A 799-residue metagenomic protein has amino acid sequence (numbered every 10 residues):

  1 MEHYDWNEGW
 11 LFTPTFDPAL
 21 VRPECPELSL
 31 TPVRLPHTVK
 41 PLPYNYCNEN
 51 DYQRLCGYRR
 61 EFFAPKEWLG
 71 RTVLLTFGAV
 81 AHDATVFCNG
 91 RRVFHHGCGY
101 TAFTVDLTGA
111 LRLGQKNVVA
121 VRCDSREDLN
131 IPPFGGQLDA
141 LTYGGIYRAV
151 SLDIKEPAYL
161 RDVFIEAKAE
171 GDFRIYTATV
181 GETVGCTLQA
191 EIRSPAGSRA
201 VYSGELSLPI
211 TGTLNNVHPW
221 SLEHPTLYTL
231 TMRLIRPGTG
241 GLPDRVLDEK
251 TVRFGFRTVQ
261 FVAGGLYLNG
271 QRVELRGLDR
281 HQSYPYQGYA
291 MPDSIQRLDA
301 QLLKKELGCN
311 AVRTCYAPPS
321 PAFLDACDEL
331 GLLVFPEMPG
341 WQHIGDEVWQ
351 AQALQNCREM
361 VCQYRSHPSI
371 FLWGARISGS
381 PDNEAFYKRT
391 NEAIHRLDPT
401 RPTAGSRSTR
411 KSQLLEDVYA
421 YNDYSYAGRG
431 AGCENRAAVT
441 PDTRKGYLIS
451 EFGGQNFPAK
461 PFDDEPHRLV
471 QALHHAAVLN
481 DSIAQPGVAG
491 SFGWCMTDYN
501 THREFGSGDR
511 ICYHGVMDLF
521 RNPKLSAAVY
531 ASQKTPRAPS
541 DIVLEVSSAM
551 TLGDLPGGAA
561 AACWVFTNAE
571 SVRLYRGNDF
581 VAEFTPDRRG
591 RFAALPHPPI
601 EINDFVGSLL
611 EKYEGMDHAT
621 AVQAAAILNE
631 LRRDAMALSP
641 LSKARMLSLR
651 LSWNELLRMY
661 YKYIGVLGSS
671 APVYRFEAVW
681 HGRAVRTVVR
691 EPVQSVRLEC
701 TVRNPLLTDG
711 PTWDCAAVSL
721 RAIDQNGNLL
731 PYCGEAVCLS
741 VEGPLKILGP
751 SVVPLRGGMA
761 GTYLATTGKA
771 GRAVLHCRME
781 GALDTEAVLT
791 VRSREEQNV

Functional and structural regions predicted by a protein language model:
M1-P43, R122, A472-L479, R521 (+3 more regions): Accessory carbohydrate-binding/adhesion or oligomerization-edge regions at the termini of glycan-active proteins
H3-F16, T38, E49, Q53-L160 (+5 more regions): Accessory beta-strand-rich segments of carbohydrate-active enzymes
H37-A64, W68-F77, A81-C88, F94-G97 (+6 more regions): Active-site-adjacent substrate/metal-binding segments within catalytic domains of carbohydrate-active enzymes
R112-K116, G181-Q260: Extended acidic/polar, glycine-enriched regions that form or flank non-catalytic beta-rich accessory modules
R174-Y176, Q301-K305, A311-A528, Q533 (+2 more regions): Substrate-binding/catalytic cleft of secreted carbohydrate-active enzymes, primarily glycoside hydrolases
I175-A178, M232-L234, C563-T567, D714-P731 (+1 more regions): Beta-strand-rich structural segments
S482-L706, I723-Q725, C733-E735: Carbohydrate-binding surfaces of carbohydrate-active enzymes
R591-I602, E742-M759: Low-complexity "stalk/linker" and mucin-like segments enriched in Ser/Thr/Pro/Ala/Gly
